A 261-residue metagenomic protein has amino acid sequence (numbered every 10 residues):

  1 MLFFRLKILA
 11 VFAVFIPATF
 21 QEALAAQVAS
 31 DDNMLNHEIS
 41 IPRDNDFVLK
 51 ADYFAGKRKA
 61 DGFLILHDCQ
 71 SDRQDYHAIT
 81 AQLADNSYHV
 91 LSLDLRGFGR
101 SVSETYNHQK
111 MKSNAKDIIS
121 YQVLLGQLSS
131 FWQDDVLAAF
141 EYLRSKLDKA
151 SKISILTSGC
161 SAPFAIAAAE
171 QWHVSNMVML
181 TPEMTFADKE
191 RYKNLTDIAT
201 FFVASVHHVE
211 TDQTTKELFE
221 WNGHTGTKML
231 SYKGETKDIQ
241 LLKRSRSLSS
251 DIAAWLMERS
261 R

Functional and structural regions predicted by a protein language model:
A26-G56: N-terminal cap/lid segment of alpha/beta-hydrolase-fold proteins
A60-D68: Short beta-strand element of the alpha/beta-hydrolase
C69-A81: The serine-hydrolase catalytic nucleophile loop
A84-K116: Conserved alpha/beta-hydrolase
Q109-L147: Alpha/beta-hydrolase active-site loop
A138-D197: Primarily recognizes the serine-hydrolase "nucleophile elbow" in alpha/beta-hydrolase and SGNH/GDSL folds
N176-G234: The feature captures the conserved acid-bearing segment of alpha/beta-hydrolase catalytic domains
G226-R261: C-terminal catalytic histidine-bearing segment of alpha/beta-hydrolase fold enzymes
